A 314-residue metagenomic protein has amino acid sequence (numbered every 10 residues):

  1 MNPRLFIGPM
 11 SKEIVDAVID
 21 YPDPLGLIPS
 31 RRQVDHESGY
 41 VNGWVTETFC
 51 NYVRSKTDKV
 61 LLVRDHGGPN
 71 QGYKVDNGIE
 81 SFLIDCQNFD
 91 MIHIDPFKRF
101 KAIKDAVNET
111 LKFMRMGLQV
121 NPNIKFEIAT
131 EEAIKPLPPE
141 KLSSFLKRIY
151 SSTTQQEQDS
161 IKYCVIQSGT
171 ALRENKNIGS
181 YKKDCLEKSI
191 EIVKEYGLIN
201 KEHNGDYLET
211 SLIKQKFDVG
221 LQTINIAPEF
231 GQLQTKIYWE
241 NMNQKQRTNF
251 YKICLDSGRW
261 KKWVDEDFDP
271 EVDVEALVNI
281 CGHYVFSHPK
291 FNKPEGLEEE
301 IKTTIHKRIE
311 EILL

Functional and structural regions predicted by a protein language model:
M1, K12-L25, V75-F100, N108 (+1 more regions): Alpha/beta enzyme core
M1-G72, N88-D90, E229-G231, T235-L314: Alpha/beta catalytic barrel-like cores
P3-G8, L25-P29, D58-H66, D90-I94 (+4 more regions): Hydrophobic faces of well-ordered beta-strands that scaffold small-molecule active sites in alpha/beta enzyme cores
G8-M10, S30-V34, D65-Q71, F97-R99 (+4 more regions): Active-site beta-loop-alpha junctions enriched in small/polar residues
P9-E13, W44, D105-N108, K112 (+6 more regions): Conserved active-site and cofactor/substrate-binding residues in soluble primary-metabolism enzymes
N42-R64, A106-F126, R148, K182-N200: Alpha-helix-loop-beta-strand connector modules within alpha/beta enzyme cores
F89-F100, E209, V219-I237: Glycine-rich phosphate-binding active-site loops on the catalytic face of alpha/beta enzymes
S144-S160, V165-D218, T223-N225: Catalytic-core regions of glycoside hydrolase
